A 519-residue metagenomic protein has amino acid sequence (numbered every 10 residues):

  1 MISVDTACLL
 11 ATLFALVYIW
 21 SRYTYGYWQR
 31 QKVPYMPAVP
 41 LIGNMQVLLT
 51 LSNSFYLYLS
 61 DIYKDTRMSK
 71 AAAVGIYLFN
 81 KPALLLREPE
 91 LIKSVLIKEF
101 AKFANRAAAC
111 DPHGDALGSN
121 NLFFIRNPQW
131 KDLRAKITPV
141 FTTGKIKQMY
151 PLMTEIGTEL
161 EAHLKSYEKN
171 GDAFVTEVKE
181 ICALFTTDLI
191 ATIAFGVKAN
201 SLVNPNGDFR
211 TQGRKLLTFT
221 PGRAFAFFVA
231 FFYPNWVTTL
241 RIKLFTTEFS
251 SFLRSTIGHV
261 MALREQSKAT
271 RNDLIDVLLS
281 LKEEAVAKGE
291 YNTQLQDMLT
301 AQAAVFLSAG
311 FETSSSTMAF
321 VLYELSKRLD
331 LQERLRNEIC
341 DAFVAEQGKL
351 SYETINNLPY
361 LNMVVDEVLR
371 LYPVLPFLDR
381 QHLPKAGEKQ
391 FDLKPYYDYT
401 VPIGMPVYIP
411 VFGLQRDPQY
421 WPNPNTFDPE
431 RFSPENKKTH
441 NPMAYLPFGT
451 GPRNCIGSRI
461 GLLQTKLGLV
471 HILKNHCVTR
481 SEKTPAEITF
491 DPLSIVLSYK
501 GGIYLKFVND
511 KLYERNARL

Functional and structural regions predicted by a protein language model:
M1-F14, I76-L84, G144-E155, S166-T192 (+8 more regions): Cytochrome P450
I2-A116, P128, D132, T154-A162 (+3 more regions): N-terminal membrane-proximal hinge/A-helix region immediately C-terminal to the signal-anchor transmembrane segment
Q46, T142, A173, T247-T317 (+2 more regions): Conserved cytochrome P450 catalytic core segment spanning the I/J/K helices
L48-A71, S255, H259, L350-Y397 (+1 more regions): Conserved cytochrome P450 K-helix E-x-x-R motif and the immediately C-terminal K′/meander segment
N121, A304, A309, Y397 (+2 more regions): Cytochrome P450 heme-thiolate "Cys pocket" and heme-binding signature region
T186, I190, F195, F249-I257 (+6 more regions): Central I-helix of cytochrome P450 enzymes
L329-L331, S458-V496: Cytochrome P450 heme-binding "Cys pocket" and the immediately downstream C-terminal segment
I409-K437, N516: Conserved cytochrome P450 K-helix/beta-meander segment immediately N-terminal to the heme-binding cysteine loop
